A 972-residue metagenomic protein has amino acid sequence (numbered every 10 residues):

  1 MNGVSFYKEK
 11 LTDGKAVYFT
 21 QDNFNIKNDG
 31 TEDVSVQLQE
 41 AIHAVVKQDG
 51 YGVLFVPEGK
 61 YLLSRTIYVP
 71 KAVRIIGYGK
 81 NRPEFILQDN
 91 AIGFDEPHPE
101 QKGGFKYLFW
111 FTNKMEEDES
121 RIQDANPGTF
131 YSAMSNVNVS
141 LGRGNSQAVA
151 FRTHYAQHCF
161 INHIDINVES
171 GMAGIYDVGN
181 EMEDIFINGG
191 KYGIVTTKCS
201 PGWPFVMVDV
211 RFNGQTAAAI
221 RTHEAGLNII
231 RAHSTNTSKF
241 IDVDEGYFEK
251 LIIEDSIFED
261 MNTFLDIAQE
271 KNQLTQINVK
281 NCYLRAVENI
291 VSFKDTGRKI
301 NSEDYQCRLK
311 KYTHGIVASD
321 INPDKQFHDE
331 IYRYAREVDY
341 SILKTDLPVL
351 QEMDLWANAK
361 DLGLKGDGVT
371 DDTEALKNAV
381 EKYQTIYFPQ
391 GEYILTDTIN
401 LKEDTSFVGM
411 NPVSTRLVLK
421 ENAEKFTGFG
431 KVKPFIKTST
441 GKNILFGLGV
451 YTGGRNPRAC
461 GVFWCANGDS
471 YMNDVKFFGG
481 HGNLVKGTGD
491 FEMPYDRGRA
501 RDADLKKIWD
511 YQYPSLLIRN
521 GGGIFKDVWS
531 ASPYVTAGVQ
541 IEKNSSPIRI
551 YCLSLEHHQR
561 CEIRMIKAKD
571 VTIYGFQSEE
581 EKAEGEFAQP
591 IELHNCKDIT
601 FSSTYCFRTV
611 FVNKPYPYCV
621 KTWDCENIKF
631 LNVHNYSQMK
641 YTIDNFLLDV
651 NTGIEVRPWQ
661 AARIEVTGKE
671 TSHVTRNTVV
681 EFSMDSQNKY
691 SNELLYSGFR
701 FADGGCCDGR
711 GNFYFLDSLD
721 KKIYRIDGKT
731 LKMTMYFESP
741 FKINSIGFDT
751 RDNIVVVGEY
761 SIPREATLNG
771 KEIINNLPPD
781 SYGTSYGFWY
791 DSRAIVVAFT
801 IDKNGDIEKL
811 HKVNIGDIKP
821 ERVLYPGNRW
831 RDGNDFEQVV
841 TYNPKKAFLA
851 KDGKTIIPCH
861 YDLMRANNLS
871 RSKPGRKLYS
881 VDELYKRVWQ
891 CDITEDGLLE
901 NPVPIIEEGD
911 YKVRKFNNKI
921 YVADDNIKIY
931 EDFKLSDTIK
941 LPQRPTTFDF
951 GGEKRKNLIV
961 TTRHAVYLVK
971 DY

Functional and structural regions predicted by a protein language model:
M1-F55, L63, Y68, R74-G142 (+14 more regions): Extracellular "leader-to-stem" segments immediately downstream of a signal peptide or signal-anchor in secreted/lumenal
E58-K60, A72, Q390-G391, T398 (+3 more regions): Tight coil/turn sites that cap or link beta-strands
L62-S64, I394-D397, K402, T572 (+1 more regions): Flexible loop/turn segments at secondary-structure boundaries
R65, V73, N180, K191 (+7 more regions): Internal alpha-helical scaffold/solenoid segments in large eukaryotic proteins
E245, Q390, K543, C552-S554 (+7 more regions): Active-site proximal loops enriched in glycine and acidic residues that flank catalytic Cys/His/Asp and coordinate
K569-Y574, S578-E581, F587-S602, T609 (+2 more regions): Long, distal/terminal scaffolding or interaction modules with repetitive or compositionally biased sequence
V679-Y972: Sequence-structural signature of mature extracellular/luminal beta-sheet repeat domains, prominently beta-propellers
